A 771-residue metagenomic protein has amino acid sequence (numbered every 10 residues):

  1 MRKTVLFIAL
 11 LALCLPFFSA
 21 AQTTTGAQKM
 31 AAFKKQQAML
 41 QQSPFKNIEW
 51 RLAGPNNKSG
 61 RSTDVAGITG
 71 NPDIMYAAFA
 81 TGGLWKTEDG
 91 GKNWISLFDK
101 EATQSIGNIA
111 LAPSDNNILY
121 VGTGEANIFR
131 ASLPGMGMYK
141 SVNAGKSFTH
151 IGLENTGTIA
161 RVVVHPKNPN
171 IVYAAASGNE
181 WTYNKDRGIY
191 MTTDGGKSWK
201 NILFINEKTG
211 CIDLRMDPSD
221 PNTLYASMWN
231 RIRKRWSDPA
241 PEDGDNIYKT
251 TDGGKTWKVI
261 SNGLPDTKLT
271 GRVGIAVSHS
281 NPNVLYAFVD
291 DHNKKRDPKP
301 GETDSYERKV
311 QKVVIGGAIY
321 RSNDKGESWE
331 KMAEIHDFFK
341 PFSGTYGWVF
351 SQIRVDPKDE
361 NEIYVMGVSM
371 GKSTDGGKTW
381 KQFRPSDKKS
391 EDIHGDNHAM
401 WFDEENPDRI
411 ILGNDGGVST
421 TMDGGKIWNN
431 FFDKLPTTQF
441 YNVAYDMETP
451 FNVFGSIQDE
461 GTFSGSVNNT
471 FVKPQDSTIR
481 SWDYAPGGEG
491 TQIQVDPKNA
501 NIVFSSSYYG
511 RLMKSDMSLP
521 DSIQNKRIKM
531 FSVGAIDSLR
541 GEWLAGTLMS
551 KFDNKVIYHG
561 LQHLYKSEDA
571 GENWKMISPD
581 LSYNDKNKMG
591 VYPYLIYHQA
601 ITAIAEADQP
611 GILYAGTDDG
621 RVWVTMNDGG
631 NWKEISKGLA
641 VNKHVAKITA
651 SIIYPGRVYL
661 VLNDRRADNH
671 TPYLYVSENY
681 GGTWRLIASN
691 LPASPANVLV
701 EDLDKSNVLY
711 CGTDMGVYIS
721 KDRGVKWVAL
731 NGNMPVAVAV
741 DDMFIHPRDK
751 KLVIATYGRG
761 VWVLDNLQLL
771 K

Functional and structural regions predicted by a protein language model:
M1-G26: Bacterial Sec-dependent N-terminal signal peptides
Q22-L770: Beta-propeller blade termini and top-face loops
